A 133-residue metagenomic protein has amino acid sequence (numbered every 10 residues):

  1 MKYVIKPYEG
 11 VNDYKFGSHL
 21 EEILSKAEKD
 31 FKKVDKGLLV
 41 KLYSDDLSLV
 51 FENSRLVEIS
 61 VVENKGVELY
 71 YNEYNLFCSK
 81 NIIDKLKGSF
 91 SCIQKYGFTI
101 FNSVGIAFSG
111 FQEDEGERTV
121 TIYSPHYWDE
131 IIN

Functional and structural regions predicted by a protein language model:
M1-S44, L56-N133: Non-cytosolic coordination micro-motifs
E52-N53: Structural motif
